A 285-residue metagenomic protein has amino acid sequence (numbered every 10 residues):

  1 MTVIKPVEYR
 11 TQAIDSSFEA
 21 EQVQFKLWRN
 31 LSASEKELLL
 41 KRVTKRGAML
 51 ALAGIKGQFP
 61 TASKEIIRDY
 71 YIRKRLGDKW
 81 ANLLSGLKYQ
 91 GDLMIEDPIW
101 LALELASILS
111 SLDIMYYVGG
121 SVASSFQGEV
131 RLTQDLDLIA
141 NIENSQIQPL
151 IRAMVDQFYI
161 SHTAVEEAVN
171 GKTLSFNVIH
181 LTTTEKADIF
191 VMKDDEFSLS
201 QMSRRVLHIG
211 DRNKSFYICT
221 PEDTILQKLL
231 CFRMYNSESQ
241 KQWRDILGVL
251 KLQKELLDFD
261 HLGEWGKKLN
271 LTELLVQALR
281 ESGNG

Functional and structural regions predicted by a protein language model:
M1-L93: N-terminus-biased detector of the onset of the functional/mature region
N82-G285: Compositionally biased terminal segments of proteins
